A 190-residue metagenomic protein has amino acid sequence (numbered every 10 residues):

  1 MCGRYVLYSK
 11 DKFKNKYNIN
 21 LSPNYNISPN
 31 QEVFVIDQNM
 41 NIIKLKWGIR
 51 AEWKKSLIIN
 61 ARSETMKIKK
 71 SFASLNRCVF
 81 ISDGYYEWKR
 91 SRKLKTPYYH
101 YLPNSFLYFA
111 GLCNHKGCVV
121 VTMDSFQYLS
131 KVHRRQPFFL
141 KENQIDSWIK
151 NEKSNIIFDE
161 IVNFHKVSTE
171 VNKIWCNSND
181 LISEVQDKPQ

Functional and structural regions predicted by a protein language model:
M1-Q190: Short linear sequence motif anchored by a di-proline
